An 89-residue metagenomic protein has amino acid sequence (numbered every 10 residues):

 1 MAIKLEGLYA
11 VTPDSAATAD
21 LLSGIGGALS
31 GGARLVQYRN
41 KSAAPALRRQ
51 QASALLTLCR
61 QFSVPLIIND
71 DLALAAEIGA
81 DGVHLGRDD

Functional and structural regions predicted by a protein language model:
M1-D88: Conserved N-terminal beta1-alpha1 strand-loop-helix module at the mouth
